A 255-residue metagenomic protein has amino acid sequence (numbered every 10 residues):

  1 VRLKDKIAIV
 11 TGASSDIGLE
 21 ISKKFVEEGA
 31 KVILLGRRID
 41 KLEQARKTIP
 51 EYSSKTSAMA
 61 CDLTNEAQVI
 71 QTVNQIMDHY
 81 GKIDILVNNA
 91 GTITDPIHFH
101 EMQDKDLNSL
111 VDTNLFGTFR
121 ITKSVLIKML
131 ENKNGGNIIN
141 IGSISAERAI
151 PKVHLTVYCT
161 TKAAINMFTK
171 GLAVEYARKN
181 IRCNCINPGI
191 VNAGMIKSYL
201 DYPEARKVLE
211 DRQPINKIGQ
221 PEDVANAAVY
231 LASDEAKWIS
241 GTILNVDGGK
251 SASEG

Functional and structural regions predicted by a protein language model:
S14-D16: Conserved glycine-rich cofactor-binding loop
I70, I93-N108, H154-V157, K197-D201: Conserved mid-core segment of classical short-chain dehydrogenase/reductases
I93, V229, S240-G255: Short C-terminal tail/terminal secondary-structure segment of NAD(P)H-dependent dehydrogenase/reductase domains
H100-F119, I139, I165, I215: Catalytic Tyr-X3-Lys loop
T122, T161, T169: Active-site helix of classical SDR
I127, V174-R178, K237: Alpha-helical segment proximal to the catalytic Tyr-Lys
S143: Residue(s) in the substrate-gating loop at a strand-loop-helix junction that position the organic substrate next
Q213-V224: A conserved structural motif in NAD(P)-dependent oxidoreductases
